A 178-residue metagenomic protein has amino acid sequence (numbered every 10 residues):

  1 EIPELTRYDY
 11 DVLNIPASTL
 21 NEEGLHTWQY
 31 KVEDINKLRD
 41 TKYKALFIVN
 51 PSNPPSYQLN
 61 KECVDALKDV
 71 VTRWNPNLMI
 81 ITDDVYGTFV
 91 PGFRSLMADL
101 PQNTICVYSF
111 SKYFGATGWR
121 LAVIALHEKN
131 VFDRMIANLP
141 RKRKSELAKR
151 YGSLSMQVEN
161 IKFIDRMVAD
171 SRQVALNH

Functional and structural regions predicted by a protein language model:
E1, I35, Y108-S111: Catalytic micro-motifs at enzyme active sites that drive phosphoryl/nucleotidyl and oxygen chemistry
E1-V12, T19: Substrate-binding/gating loop at the entrance of the active-site cleft, primarily in PLP-dependent aminotransferase-like
I2-E4, C63, G118: Internal, well-ordered alpha-helical segments in soluble enzyme and binding-protein domains
L5-Y8, I35-R39, L78, L96-L100: Alpha-helix C-terminal capping segments
D11-N14, T104-C106: Conserved beta-strand scaffold positions in the cores of enzyme catalytic domains, especially in NTP/NDP-utilizing
S18-P91: Active-site phosphate-binding strand-loop segment of PLP-dependent enzymes
D65-F132: Conserved, well-structured beta-alpha core segment at the onset of a catalytic domain
N103-H178: Conserved core segment of the aminotransferase class I/II
